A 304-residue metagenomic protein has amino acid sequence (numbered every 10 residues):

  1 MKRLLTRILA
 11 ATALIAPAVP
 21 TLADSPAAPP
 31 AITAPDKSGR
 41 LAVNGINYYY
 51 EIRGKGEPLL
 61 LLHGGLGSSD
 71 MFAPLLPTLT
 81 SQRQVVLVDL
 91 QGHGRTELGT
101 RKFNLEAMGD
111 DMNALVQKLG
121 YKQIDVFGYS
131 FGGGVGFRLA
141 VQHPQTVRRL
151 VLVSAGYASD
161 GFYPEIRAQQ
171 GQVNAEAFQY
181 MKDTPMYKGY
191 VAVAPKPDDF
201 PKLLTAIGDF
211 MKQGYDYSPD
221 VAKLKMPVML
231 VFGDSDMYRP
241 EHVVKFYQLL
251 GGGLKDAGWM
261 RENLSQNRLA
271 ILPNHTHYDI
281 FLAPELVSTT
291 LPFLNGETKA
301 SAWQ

Functional and structural regions predicted by a protein language model:
I46-E97: Conserved HGGG/HGGXW glycine-rich cap/lid loop of the alpha/beta-hydrolase fold
R53, L87-F127: Active-site loop/oxyanion-hole signature of alpha/beta-hydrolase fold enzymes
G134-Q142, R148-Y187: Flexible "cap/lid" loop of the alpha/beta hydrolase fold
L204-D220: Active-site nucleophile elbow and catalytic-triad environment of alpha/beta-hydrolase enzymes
L224, L230-F232: Short beta-strand/loop motif that positions the catalytic acidic residue of the alpha/beta-hydrolase fold
S235-Y238, H277-Y278: Acidic catalytic loop of the alpha/beta-hydrolase fold
M237-K245, L254: Conserved alpha/beta-hydrolase "acid-adjacent" motif
N263-Q304: Catalytic active-site module of serine/aspartate enzymes centered on a nucleophile-bearing elbow/loop
